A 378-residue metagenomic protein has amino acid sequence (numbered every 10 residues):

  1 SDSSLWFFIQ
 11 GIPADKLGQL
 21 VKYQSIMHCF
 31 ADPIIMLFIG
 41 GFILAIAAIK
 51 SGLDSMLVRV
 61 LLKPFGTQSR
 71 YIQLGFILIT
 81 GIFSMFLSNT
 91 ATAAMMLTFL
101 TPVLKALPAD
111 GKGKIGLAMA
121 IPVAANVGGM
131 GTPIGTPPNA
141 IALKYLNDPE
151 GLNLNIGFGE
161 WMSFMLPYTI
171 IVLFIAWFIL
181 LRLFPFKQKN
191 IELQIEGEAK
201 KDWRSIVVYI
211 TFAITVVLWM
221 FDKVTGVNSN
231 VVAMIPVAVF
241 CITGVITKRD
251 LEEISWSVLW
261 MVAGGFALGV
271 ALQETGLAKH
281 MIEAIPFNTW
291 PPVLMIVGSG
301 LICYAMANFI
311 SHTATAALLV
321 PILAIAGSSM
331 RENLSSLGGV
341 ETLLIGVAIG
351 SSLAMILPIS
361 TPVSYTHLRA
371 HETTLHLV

Functional and structural regions predicted by a protein language model:
S1-L37, I43-I46, N153, E160-E283: Hydrophobic transmembrane alpha-helices of multi-pass small-molecule transporters
S3-G111, S257-V258, V262-L334: Membrane-embedded alpha-helical segments and adjacent helix-loop junctions characteristic of multi-pass solute
Q73-G75, A118, M162, L166 (+5 more regions): Hydrophobic alpha-helical transmembrane segments
T80-S88, V123-P133, F221-K223, L301-H312 (+1 more regions): Transmembrane alpha-helix interface/packing and boundary motifs in multi-pass membrane proteins, characterized by
K144-G151: Interfacial segments of multi-pass membrane proteins
T366-T373: Conserved small/polar residues in nucleotide/adenosyl-binding loops
T374-V378: Single conserved hydrophobic/aromatic residue that forms the stacking wall/gate of nucleotide- or nucleobase-binding
